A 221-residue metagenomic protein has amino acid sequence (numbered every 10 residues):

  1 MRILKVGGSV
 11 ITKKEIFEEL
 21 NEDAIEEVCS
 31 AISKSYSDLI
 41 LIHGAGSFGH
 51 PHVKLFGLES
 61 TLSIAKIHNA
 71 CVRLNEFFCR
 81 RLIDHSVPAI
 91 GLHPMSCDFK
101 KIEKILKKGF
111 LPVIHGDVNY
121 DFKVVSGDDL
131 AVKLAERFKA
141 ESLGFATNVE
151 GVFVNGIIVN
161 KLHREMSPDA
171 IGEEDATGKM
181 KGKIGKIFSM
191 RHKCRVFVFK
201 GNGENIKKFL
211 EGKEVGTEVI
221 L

Functional and structural regions predicted by a protein language model:
R2-L221: C-terminal catalytic "cap/lid" subdomain
